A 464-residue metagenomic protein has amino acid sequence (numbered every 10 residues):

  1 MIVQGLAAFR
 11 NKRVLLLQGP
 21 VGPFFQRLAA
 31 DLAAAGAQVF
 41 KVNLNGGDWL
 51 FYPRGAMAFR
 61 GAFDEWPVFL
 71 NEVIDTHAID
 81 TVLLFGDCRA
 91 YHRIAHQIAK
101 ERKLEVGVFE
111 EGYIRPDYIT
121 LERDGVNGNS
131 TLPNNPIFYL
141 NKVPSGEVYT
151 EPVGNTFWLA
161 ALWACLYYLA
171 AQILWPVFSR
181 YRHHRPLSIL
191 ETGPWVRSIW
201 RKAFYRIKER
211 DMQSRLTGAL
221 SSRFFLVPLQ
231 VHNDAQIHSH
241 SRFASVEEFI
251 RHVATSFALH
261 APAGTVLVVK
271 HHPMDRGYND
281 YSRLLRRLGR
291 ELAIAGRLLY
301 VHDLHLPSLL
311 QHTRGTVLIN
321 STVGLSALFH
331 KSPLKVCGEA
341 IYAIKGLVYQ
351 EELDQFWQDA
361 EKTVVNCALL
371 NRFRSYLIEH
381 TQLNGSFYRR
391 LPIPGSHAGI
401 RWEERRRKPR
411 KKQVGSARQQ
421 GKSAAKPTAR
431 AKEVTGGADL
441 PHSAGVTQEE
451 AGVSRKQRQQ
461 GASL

Functional and structural regions predicted by a protein language model:
M1-N45: N-terminal subdomain of nucleotide-sugar transferases
R13, D80-T81, F224, V266 (+1 more regions): Structural motif
V21-Q26, L44-Y139: Active-site and donor-binding regions of nucleotide-sugar-utilizing enzymes
G61-D75, P273, Y278-V323: Donor nucleotide-activated moiety binding/catalytic core segment of transferases that use nucleotide-activated donors
L83-D87, Y91, H302-V348: A donor-sugar binding/catalytic signature common to diverse glycosyltransferases and related nucleotide-sugar
G107-K202: Active-site-proximal region of nucleotide-activated glycan assembly enzymes, centered on histidine/acidic-rich loops
P133-P176, L347-L464: Leloir-type glycosyltransferase catalytic cores
S179-R283: Conserved catalytic-core segment of nucleotide-activated headgroup transferases in glycan assembly
